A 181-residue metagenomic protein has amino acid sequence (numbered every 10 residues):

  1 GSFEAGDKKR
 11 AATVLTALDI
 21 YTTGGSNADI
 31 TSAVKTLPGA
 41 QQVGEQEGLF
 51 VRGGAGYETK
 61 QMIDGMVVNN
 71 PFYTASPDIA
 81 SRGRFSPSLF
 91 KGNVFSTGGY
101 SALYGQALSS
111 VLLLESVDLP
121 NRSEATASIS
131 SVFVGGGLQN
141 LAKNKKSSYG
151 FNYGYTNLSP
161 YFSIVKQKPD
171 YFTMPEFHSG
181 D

Functional and structural regions predicted by a protein language model:
G1-T23, T31, G56-E58, D64 (+1 more regions): Short, acidic, small-residue-rich periplasmic hinge/interaction motif at the N-terminus of Gram-negative outer-membrane
Y21-T22, V67-F95: Short acidic/polar hinge/loop motifs at secondary-structure boundaries that mediate gating or recognition
T22, A28-N70: Extracytoplasmic beta-strand/coil segments of soluble accessory domains associated with Gram-negative outer-membrane
P38, G83-E124: A beta-strand signature from Gram-negative outer-membrane beta-barrel systems, especially the internal plug domain
Y57-T59, L89, N121-A125, K145-Y149: Outer-envelope beta-barrel architecture signal
V94, T126-S130, G150-G154, S163: Transmembrane beta-strands of outer-membrane beta-barrel proteins
T97-G99, S116, I129-F133, A142 (+1 more regions): Transmembrane beta-strands of outer-membrane beta-barrel pores
S131-Y155, P169-D181: Transmembrane beta-barrel wall of Gram-negative outer-membrane proteins
